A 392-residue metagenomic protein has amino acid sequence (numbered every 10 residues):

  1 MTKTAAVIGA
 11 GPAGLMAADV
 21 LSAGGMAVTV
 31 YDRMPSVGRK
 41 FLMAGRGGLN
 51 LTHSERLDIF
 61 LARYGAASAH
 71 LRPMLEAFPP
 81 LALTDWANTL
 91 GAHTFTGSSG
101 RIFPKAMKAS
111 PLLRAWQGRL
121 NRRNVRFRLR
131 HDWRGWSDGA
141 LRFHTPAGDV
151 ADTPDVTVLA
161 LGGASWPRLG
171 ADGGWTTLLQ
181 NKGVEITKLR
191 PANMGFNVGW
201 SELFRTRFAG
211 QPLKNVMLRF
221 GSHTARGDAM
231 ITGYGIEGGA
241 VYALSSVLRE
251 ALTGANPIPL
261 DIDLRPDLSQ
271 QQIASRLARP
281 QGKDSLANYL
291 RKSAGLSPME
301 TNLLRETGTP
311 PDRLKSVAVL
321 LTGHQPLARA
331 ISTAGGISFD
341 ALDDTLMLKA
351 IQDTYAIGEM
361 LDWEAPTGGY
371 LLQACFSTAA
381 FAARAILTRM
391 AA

Functional and structural regions predicted by a protein language model:
K3-V30, A382-L387: N-terminal Rossmann-like FAD-binding beta1-loop-alpha1 element of flavoenzymes
A6-I8, Y31, W133, D152-R168 (+4 more regions): Short hydrophobic core segments
S22-R46: Glycine-rich FAD pyrophosphate-binding loop
A23-G24, S36, L57-I59, E76 (+8 more regions): Residue-level recognition of phosphate/Mg2+-coordinating polar/acidic sites in nucleotide-handling active sites
L71-P79, S99-G118, W166-A171, V198-S201 (+1 more regions): Short beta-strand to alpha-helix junction loop
L129-A140: A conserved short coil-to-beta-strand element within the FAD-binding core of flavoproteins
V156-G199: Glycine-rich loop(s) and the adjacent beta-strand/alpha-helix scaffold that form part
S165-L178, K182, D362-A391: A conserved FAD-binding loop/helix module that cradles the flavin
